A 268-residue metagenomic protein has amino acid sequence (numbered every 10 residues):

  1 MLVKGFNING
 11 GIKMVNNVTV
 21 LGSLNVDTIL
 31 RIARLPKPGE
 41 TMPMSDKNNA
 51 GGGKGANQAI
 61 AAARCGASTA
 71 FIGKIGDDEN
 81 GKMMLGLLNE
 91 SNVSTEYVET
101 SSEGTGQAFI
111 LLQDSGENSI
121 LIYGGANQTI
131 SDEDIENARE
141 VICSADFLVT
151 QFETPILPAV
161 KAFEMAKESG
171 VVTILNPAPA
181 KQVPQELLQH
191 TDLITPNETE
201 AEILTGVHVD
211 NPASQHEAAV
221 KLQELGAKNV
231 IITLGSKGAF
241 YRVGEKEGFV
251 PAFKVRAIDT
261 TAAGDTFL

Functional and structural regions predicted by a protein language model:
M1-K74, E79-E90, R256-I258: Glycine-rich phosphate/adenosyl-contacting loop at the front of the ribokinase-like
G5-F6, G10-N17, K181-E186, P212-L268: Conserved phosphate-binding/catalytic region of the ribokinase-like
P36-M44, T195-E198, G248-A252: Short glycine/proline- and charge-enriched loop/turn segments that cap or connect secondary-structure elements
P38-M42, N49, R64-D146: Conserved N-terminal subdomain of the carbohydrate kinase-like
I60, L85-G86, V160, E164 (+1 more regions): Alpha-helical segments flanking ligand/cofactor-binding loops in enzyme cores
N92, Q128-E133, T173-P179, P251: Short gly/ser/thr-rich secondary-structure transition/capping motifs
F147-E217, K237-A239: Conserved beta-alpha-beta core of the PfkB/ribokinase-like small-molecule kinase fold
